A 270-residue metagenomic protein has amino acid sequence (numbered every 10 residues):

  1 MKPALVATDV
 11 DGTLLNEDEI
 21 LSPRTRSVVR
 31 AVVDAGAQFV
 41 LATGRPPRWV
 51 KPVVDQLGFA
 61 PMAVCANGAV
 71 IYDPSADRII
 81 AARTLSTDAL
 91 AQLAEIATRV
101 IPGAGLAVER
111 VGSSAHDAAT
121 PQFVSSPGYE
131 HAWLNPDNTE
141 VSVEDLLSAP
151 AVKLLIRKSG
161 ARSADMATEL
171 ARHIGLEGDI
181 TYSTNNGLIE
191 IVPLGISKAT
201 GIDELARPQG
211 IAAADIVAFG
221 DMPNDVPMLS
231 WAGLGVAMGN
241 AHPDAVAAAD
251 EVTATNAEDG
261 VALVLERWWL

Functional and structural regions predicted by a protein language model:
M1-L5, L21-S22, V192-L270: Mg2+-dependent phosphoryl-transfer enzymes with acidic/Ser/Thr/Gly-rich catalytic loops
A7-L15: Generic N-terminal amphipathic, Lys/Arg-enriched alpha-helix
V10, G68, G220-M222: Active-site metal-binding loops of divalent metal-dependent hydrolases
I20-S126: Active-site phosphate-binding/coordination module
T25, V50-V54, M166, L170 (+3 more regions): Hydrophobic packing residues within well-ordered alpha-helices of enzyme cores
V32, T43, N67, L154 (+3 more regions): Residue-level signal for inorganic ion chemistry
G36-V40, F59-P61, K153, A214-I216 (+2 more regions): Short active-site oxyanion
I96, G103-F219, P223-N224: Conserved acidic, metal-coordinating active-site core of Asp-based, Mg2+-dependent phosphoryl-transfer enzymes
